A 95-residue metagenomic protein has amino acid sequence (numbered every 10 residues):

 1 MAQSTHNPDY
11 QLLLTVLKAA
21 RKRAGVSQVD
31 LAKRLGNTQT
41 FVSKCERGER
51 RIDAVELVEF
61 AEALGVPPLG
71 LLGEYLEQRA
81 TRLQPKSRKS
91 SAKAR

Functional and structural regions predicted by a protein language model:
M1-R23: A short, Lys/Arg-rich alpha-helix, primarily the initiator
A2, E62, G70-R95: Short, charged recognition helix plus adjacent turn of helix-turn-helix-like nucleic-acid-binding domains
T15-R34, E59, K86, A92-K93: Short basic helix-loop element that most often maps to the first helix and adjoining turn of HTH DNA-binding modules
S27, T38-F41, D53, P67: Short coil turns linking two alpha-helices in DNA-binding domains
G36, V55-G70: DNA major-groove recognition helix of helix-turn-helix/homeodomain DNA-binding modules
